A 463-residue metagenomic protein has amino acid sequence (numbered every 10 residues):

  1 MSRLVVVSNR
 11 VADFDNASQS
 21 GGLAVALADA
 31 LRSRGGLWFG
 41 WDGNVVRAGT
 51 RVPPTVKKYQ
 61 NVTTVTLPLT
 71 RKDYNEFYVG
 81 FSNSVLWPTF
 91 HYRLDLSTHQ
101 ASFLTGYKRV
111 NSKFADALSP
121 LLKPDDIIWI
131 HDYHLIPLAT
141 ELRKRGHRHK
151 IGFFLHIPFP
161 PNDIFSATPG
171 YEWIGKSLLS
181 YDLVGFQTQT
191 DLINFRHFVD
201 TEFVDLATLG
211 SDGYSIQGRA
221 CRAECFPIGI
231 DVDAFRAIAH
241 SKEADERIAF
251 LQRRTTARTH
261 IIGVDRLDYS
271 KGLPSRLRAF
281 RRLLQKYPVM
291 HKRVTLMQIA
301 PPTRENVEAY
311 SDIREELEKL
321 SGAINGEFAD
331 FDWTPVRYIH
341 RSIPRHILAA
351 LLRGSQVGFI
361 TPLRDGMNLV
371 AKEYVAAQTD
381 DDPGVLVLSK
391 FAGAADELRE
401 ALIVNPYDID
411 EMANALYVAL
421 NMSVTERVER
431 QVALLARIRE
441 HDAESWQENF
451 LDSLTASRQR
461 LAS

Functional and structural regions predicted by a protein language model:
M1-S463: Catalytic cores of carbohydrate-active enzymes across secretory and cytosolic contexts
